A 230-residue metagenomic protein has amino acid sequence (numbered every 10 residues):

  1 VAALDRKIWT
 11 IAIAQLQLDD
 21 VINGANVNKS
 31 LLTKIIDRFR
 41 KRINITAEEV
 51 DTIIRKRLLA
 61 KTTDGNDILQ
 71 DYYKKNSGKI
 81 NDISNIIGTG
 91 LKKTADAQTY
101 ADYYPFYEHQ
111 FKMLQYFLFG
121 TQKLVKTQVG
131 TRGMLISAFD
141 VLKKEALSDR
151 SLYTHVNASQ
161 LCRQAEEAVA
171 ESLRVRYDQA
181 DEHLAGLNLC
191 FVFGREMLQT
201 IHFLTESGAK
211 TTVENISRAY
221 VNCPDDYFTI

Functional and structural regions predicted by a protein language model:
A2-K144: Conserved P-loop NTPase catalytic core
R6-G24, T211-I230: Extended, well-ordered alpha-helical scaffold/bundle regions in very large, multi-domain proteins
I68, D82-R195, T200-T229: C-terminal helical "lid" subdomain and adjoining coupling/linker elements of P-loop NTPases
